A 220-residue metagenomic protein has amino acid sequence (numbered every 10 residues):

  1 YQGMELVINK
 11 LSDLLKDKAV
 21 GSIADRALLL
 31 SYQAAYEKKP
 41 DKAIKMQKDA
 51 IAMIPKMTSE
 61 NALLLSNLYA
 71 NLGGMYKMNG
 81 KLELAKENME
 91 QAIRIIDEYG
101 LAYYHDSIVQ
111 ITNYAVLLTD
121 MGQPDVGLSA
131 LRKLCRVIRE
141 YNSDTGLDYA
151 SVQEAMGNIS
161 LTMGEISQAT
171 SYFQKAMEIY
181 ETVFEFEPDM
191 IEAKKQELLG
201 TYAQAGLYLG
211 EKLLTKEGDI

Functional and structural regions predicted by a protein language model:
Y1-N9, A35-D41: Inter-helical turn/loop elements of alpha-helical hairpins
N9-K16, D49-K56, Q91-E98, R132-E140 (+1 more regions): Amphipathic alpha-helical segments of tetratricopeptide repeats
D17-G21, K56-E60, E98-A102, E140-D144 (+2 more regions): Short coil/turn linkers that connect adjacent helices within long alpha-helical scaffolds, especially alpha-solenoid
A24-K38, L63-M78, H105-D120, L147-T162 (+1 more regions): Conserved alpha-helical positions within TPR/SEL1-like repeat arrays
Q33-A35, P40, K56-M57, L72 (+6 more regions): Glycine-centered coil turns and helix-coil junctions that link the paired helices within alpha-helical repeat units
M46, A50-I51, S66, L72 (+5 more regions): Fold-core signature of tandem repeat domains
